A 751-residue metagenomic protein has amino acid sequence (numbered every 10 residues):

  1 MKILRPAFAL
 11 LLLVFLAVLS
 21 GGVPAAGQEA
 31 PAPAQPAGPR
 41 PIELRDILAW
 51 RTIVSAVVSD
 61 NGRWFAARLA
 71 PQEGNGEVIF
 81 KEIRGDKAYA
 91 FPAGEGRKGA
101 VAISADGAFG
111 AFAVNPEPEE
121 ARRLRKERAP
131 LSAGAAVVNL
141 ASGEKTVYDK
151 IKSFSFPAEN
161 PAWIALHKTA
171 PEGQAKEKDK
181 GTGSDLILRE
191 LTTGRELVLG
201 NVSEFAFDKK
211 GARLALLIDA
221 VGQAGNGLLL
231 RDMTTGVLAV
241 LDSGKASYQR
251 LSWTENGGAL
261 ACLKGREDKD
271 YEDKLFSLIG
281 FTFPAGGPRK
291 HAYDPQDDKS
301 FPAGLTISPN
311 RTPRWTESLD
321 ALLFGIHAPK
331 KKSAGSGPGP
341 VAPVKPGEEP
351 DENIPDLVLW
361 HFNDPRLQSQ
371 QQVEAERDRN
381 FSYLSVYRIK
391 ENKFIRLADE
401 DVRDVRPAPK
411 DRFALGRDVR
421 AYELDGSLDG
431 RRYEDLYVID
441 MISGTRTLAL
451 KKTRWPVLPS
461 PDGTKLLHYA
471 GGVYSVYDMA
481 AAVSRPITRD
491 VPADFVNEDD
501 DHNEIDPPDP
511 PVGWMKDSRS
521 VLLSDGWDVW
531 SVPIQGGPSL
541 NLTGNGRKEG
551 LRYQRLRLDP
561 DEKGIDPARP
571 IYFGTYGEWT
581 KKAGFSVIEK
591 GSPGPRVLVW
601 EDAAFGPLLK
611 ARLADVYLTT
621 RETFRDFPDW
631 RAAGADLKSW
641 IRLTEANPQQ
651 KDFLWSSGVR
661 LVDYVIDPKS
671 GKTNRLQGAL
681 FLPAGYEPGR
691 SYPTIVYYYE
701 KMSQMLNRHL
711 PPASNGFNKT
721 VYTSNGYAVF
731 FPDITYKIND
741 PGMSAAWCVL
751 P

Functional and structural regions predicted by a protein language model:
M1-R5: Positively charged n-region of N-terminal signal peptides that target proteins for export
F8-G21: Bacterial N-terminal signal peptides
S20, E29-A32, A679, G689: Generic N-terminal simple sequence motifs
A26-P628, A632-K638, F653, L710: Beta-propeller folds
L319, S592, G606-P751: Serine-hydrolase catalytic core recognition
